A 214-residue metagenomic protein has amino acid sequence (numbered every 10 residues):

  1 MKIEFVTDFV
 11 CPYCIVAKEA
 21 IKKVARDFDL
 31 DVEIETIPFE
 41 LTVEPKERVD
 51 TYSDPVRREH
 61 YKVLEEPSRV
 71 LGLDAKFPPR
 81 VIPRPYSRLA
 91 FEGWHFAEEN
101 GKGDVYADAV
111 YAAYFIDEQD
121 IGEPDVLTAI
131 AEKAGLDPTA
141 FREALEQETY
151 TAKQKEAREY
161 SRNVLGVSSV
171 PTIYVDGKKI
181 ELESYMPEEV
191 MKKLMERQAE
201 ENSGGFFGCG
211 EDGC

Functional and structural regions predicted by a protein language model:
M1, F91, P171: Residue-level detector of short, conserved catalytic/binding motifs and their immediate flanks
M1-P12, A17-K18: Short active-site neighborhood of thiol/selenol oxidoreductases, capturing the structured segment around
M1-V6, E35-I37, S184: Short, well-ordered beta-strand elements
F5-D8, P79, V175-G177: Short glycine-centered, acidic/aromatic-flanked micro-motifs in structured strand/loop junctions that mark active-site
Y13-D29, T36, A109-C214: C-terminal cap of thioredoxin/glutaredoxin-like
I15-Y114, C209: Structural alpha/beta surface segment adjacent to cysteine/selenocysteine redox centers across thiol/disulfide enzymes
